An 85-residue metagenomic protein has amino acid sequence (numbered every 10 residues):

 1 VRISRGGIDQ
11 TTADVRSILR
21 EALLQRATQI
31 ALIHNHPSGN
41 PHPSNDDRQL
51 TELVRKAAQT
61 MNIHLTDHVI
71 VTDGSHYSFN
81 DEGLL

Functional and structural regions predicted by a protein language model:
S4-L85: Active-site-proximal loop/helix of nucleotide/amide-processing enzymes and allied scaffolds
